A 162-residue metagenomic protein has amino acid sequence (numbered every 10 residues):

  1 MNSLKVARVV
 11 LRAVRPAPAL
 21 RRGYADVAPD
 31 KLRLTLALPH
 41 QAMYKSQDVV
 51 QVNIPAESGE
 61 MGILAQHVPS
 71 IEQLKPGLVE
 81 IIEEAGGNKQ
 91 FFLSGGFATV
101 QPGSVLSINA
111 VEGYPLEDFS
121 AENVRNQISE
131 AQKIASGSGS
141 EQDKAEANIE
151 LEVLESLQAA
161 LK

Functional and structural regions predicted by a protein language model:
M1-P29: N-terminal mitochondrial targeting presequence
A19-Y24, Q41, L157-Q158: Short N-terminal helix-initiation segments at or just after the protein's N-terminus
A25, M61-L64, E141: Compositionally biased, intrinsically disordered low-complexity regions
A25-P39: Acidic, gly/proline-rich low-complexity N-terminal segments at the extreme N terminus
T35-N126, E130: Compact, glycine-rich, soluble single-domain proteins
Y114-K162: Acidic/glycine-rich phosphate/pyrophosphate-binding loops and surrounding catalytic core that coordinate Mg2+
